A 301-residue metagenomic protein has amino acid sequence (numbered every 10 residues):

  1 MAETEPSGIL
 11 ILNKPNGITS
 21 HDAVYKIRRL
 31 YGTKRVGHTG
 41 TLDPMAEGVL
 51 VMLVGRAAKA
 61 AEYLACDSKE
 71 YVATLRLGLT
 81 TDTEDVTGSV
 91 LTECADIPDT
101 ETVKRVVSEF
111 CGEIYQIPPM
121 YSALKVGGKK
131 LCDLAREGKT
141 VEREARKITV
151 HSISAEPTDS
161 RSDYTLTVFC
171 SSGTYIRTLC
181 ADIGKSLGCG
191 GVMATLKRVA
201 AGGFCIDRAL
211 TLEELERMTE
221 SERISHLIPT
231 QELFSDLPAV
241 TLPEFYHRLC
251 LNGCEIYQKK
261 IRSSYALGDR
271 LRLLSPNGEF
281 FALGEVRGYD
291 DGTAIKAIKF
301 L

Functional and structural regions predicted by a protein language model:
M1-P15, H21-H38, L42, A46 (+2 more regions): Accessory RNA 3′-end/elbow-binding domains used by RNA modification enzymes
M1-R208, A282-L283: RNA pseudouridine synthases
